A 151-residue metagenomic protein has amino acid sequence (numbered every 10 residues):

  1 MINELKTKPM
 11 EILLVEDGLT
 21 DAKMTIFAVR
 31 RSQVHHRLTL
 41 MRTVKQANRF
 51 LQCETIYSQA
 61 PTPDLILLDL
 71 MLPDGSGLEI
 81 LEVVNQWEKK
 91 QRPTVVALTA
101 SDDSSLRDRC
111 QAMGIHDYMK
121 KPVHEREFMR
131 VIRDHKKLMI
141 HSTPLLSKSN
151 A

Functional and structural regions predicted by a protein language model:
E16: Conserved acidic carboxylate
I26-F27, E79, S101-D117: Alpha4 helix (beta4-alpha4-beta5 surface) of REC/receiver domains from two-component response regulators
L40-L65: Acidic, metal-coordinating helix/loop segments flanking the phosphotransfer/catalytic sites of two-component signaling
T43, S76-E79: Acidic catalytic/metal-coordinating carboxylates
L68-L70: Active-site residues of response regulator receiver
L78-Q91: Short amphipathic alpha-helix used as the core "switch/output" element in two-component signaling
V96-L98: Hydrophobic/aromatic residues positioned on beta-strands within the core alpha/beta folds
V123-R133, P144: C-terminal output helix
